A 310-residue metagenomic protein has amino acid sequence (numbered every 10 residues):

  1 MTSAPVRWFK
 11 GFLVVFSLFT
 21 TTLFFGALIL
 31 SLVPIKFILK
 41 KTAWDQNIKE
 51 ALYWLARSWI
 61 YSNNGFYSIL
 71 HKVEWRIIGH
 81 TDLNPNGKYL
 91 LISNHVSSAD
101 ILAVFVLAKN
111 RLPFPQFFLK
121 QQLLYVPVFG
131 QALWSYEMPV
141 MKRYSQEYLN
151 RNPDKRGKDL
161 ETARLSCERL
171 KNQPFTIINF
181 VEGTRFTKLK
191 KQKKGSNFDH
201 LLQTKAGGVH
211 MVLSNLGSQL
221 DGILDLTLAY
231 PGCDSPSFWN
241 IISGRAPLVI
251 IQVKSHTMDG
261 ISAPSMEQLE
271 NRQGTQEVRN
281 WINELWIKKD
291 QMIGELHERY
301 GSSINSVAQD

Functional and structural regions predicted by a protein language model:
M1-Y89, H95, A103: Membrane-anchoring hydrophobic helices of lipid-metabolizing enzymes
F19, P264-D310: Accessory terminal regions of nucleic-acid processing enzymes
A43-S58, P85-N152: Catalytic core of membrane glycerolipid acyltransferases/transacylases, capturing the structured, soluble-facing
G79, I92-H95, F118-Q122, F180-E182 (+1 more regions): Short His-Asn-centered micro-motif
V96-D100, K158-T162, Q203-G207: Short, glycine/acidic-rich beta->alpha junctions
L107, S135-Y136, V140-K158, E284 (+3 more regions): Basic, amphipathic N-terminal segments that precede the first structured/catalytic domain
L124-P139, Y144, K171-E267: A cross-family acyltransferase "interaction/gating" segment
K155-R169: A Trp-anchored, charged/polar loop motif used as the substrate-binding/catalytic surface of acyl/ester-handling
